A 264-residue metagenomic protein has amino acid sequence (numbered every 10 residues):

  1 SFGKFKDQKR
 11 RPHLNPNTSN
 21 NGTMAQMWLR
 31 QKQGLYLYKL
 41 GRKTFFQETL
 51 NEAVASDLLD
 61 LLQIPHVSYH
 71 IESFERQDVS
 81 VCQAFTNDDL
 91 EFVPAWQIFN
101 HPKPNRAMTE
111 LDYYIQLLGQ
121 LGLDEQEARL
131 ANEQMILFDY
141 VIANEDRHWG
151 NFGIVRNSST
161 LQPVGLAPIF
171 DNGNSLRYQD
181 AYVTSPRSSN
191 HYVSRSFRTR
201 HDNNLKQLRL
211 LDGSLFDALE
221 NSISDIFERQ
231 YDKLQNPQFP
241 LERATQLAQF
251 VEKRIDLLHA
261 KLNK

Functional and structural regions predicted by a protein language model:
F2-P104: Conserved ATP-binding subdomain of kinase catalytic cores across diverse folds
L40-F45, F99-A107, D112-E125: Short histidine-centered catalytic/ligand-binding loop motif
A53-L61, L130-F138, T245, Q249-D256 (+1 more regions): A broad, structural surface signal
Y69-E75, H148-N157, K264: Short alpha-helical "patches" and their helix-cap loops
F92, P104-Y114, A244, A248 (+1 more regions): Alpha-helix initiation and N-capping motif
D112-A181: Conserved kinase catalytic-core segment
S158-K264: C-terminal catalytic region of ATP-dependent kinase domains
